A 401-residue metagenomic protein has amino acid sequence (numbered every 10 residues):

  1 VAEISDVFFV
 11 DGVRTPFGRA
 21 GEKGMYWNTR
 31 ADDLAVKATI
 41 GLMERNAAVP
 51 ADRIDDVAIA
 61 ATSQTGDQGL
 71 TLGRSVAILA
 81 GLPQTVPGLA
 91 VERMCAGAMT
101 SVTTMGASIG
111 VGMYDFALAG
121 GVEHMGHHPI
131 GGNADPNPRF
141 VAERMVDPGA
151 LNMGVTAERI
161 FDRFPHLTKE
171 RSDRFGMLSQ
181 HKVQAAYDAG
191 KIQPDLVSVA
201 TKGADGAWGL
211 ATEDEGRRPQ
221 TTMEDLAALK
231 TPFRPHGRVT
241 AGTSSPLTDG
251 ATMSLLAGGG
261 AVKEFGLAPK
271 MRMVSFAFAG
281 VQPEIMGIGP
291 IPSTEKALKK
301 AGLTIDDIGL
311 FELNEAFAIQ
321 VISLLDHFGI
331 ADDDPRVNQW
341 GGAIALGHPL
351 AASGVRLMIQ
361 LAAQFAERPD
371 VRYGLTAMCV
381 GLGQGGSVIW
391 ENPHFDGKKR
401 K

Functional and structural regions predicted by a protein language model:
A2-A31, R163, T221-I288, P292 (+6 more regions): Condensing-enzyme catalytic core mediating Claisen C-C bond formation in acyl metabolism
V13-P16, W27-K37, A48, R171-E264 (+1 more regions): N-terminal extracellular/periplasmic Venus flytrap/periplasmic-binding protein-like
T15, R19-E22, A107-P165, P219 (+1 more regions): Glycine-rich loop/linker segments at domain edges
Y26-F116, V122-F140, L196-T212, E284 (+1 more regions): Conserved beta-ketoacyl condensing-enzyme motif
R30, A61-D115, P148-V155, Q220-P246 (+2 more regions): Conserved catalytic cysteine-centered active-site region of acyl-thioester-dependent Claisen-condensing enzymes
A31-A47, L72-V76, S101, M153-I160 (+5 more regions): Short, well-ordered amphipathic alpha-helical segments that serve as non-catalytic structural scaffolds within diverse
I59, E158, V274-A345: Active-site pocket-lining segment
V91-E123, F161, P165-K191, M253-G260 (+3 more regions): Active-site-proximal alpha-helical scaffold in enzymes
